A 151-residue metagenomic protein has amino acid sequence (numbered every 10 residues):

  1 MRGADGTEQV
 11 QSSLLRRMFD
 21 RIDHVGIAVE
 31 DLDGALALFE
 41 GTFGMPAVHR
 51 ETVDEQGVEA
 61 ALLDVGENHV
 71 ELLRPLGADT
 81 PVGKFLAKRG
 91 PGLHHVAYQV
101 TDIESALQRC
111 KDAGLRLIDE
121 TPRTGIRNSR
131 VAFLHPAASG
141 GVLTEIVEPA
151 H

Functional and structural regions predicted by a protein language model:
R2, L14-R17, A61-L62, E71 (+2 more regions): Vicinal oxygen chelate
Q9-S12: Cationic, low-complexity basic patches in intrinsically disordered or flexible, solvent-exposed regions
L14-G34, P91-V100, A150-H151: N-terminal beta-strand motif that seeds the catalytic metal site of vicinal oxygen chelate
R17, R21-D23, M45-G57, G77-H94 (+1 more regions): A cross-kingdom feature marking solvent-exposed beta-strand/loop segments within repeated, beta-rich binding/scaffold
I22-V29, L36-F39, L63, V70-L73 (+4 more regions): Short, structured motif recognition centered on aromatic/hydrophobic residues
E55-H69: C-terminal "cap" of GNAT-fold acetyltransferases
R89-G90, I103-K111: Long, charged/polar, surface-exposed segments that mediate recognition or autoinhibition
